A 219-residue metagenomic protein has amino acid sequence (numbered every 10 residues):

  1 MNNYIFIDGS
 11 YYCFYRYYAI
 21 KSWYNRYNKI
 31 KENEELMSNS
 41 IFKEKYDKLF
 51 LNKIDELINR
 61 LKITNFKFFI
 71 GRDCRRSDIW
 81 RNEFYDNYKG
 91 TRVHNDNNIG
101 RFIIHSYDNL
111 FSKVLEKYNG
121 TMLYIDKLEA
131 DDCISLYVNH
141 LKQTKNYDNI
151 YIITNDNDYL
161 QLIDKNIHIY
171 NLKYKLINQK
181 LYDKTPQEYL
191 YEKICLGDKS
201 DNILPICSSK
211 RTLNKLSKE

Functional and structural regions predicted by a protein language model:
M1-Y88: Non-catalytic, usually N-terminal nucleic-acid engagement modules in DNA/RNA processing proteins
N2, I30, T64, T91-E219: Extended two-metal-dependent nuclease catalytic cores across DNA- and RNA-processing enzymes
